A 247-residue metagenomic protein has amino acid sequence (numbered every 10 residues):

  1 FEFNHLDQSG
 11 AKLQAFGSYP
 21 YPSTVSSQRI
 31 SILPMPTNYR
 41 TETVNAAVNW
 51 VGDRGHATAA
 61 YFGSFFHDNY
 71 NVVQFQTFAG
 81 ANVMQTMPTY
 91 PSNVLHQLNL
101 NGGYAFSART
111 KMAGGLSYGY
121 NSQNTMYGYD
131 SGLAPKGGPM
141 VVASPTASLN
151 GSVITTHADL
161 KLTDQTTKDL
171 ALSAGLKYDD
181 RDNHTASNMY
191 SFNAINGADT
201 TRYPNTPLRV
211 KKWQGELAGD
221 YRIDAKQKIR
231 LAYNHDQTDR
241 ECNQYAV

Functional and structural regions predicted by a protein language model:
F1, A46-W50, L100-Y104, L160-D164 (+1 more regions): Residues on the lipid-exposed face of transmembrane beta-strands in outer-membrane beta-barrel proteins
F1, S9, R54-A59, A108-G114 (+2 more regions): Repeated loop/turn-to-beta-strand initiation elements of outer-membrane beta-barrel proteins
F1-H56, Y61-S64, Q74: Post-signal-peptide, soluble extracytosolic/periplasmic N-terminal scaffold domains of envelope/secretory systems
F3-S9, G52-H56, G63-H67, Y118-S122 (+2 more regions): Transmembrane beta-strands of outer-membrane beta-barrel pores
A11-P20, V25, R29-P34, Y70-F78 (+5 more regions): Outer-membrane beta-barrel translocator domains and adjoining extracellular loop/strand segments of Gram-negative
P36-R40, Y90-V94, N150-I154, P207-K211 (+1 more regions): Short sequence motifs at beta-strands and strand-loop junctions characteristic of Gram-negative outer-membrane
E42-A46, V94-L100, T156-L160, W213-L217 (+1 more regions): Hydrophobic, lipid-facing positions within transmembrane beta-strands of outer-membrane proteins
V51-R54, V94, Y104-A108, D164-L170 (+2 more regions): Outer-membrane beta-barrel strand-turn architecture
